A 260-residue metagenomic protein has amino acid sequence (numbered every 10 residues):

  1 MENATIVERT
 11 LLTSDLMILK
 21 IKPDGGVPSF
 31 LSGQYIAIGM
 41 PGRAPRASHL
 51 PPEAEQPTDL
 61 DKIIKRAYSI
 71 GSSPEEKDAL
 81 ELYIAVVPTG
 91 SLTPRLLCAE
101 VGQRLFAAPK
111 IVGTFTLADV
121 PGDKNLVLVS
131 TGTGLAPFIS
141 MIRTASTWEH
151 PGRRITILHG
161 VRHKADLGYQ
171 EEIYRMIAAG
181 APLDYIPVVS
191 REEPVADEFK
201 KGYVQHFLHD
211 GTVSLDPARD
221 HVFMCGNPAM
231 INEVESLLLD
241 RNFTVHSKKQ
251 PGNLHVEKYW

Functional and structural regions predicted by a protein language model:
M1-E100: Ferredoxin-reductase
I36, L105-A108: Generic structural signal for buried aliphatic residues
P41, K110-I111: Short, surface-exposed secondary-structure boundary micro-motifs
I111-P121: A short, basic/flexible loop-to-alpha-helix module at the beginning of a structural domain
L126-V129, F223: Conserved beta-strand elements of the Class I
T131-P137: Ser/Thr-glycine-rich phosphate-binding loops at phosphate-binding pockets of nucleotides, nucleotide cofactors
P137-W148: Histidine-anchored nucleotide/phosphate-binding helix
T156-W260: Reductase modules of NAD(P)H-dependent flavoproteins
